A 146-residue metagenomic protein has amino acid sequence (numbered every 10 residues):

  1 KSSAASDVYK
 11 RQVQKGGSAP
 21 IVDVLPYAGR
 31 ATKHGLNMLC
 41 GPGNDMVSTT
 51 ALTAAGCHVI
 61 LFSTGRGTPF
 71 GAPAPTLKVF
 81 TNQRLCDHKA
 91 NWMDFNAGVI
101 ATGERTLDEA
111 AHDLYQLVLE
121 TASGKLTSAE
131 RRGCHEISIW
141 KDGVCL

Functional and structural regions predicted by a protein language model:
K1-A5, Y9: Single conserved hydrophobic/aromatic residue that forms the stacking wall/gate of nucleotide- or nucleobase-binding
S3, A90-N96: A structural signal for small-residue-enriched, beta-sheet-centric alpha/beta enzyme cores and oligomeric scaffold folds
V8-Y9, C40, C57, C86 (+2 more regions): Generic recognition of cysteine residues
Q12, L85-W92, R132-H135: Short, Lys/Arg-enriched charge-dense amphipathic segments
V13-P20, L39-D45: A general structural motif
G16-L25, H135: A charged nuclease-like catalytic/ligand-binding cleft shared by nucleic-acid processing domains
P26-D87, V99-G103: Hydrophobic alpha-helical bundle architecture
G56-H58, S63, A74, A97 (+1 more regions): Extended hydrophobic packing segments that form well-structured cores
